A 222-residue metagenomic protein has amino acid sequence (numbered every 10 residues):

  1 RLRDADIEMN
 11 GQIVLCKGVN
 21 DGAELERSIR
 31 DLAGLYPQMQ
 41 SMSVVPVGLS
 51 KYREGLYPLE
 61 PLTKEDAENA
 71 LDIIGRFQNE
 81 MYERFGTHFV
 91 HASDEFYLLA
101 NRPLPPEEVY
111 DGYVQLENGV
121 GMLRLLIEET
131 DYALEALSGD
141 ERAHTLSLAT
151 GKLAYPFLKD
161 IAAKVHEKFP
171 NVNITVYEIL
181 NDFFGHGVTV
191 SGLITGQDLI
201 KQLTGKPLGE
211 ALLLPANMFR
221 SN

Functional and structural regions predicted by a protein language model:
R1, E26-Y36, E167, L199-L208: Short amphipathic alpha-helices and their capping/turn segments at secondary-structure boundaries
L2-G55, E65-E95: Conserved C-terminal portion of the radical SAM core fold that forms the substrate/S-adenosylmethionine-binding
G18, A23-I29, P58-E60, P106-E108 (+2 more regions): Generic preference for flexible, low-structure residues
G18, E60-A67, L148-G151, T189: Hydrophobic alpha-helical scaffolding
G55-L62, S221-N222: Short, flexible/disordered intra-domain loops and linkers
L59-E65, R84, D94-F96, N101-L104 (+1 more regions): Elongated, non-catalytic scaffold/linker segments and compositionally distinctive motifs
A100-N222: Radical SAM enzyme core and accessory elements
